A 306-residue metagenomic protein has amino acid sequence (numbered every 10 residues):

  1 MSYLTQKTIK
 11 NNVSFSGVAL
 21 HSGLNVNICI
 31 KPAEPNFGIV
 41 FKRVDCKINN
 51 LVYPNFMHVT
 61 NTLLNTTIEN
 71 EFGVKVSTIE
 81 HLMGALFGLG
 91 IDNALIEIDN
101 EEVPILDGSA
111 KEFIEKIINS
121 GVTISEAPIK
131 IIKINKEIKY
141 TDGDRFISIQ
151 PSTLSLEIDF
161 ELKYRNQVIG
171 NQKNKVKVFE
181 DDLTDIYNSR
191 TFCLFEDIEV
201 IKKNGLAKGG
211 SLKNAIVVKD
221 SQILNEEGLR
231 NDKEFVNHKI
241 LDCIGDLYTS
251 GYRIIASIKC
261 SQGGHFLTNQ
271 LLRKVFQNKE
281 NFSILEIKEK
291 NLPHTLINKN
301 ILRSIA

Functional and structural regions predicted by a protein language model:
M1-D92, E97-A306: C-terminal regulatory domains involved in ligand/effector binding and gene-expression control
